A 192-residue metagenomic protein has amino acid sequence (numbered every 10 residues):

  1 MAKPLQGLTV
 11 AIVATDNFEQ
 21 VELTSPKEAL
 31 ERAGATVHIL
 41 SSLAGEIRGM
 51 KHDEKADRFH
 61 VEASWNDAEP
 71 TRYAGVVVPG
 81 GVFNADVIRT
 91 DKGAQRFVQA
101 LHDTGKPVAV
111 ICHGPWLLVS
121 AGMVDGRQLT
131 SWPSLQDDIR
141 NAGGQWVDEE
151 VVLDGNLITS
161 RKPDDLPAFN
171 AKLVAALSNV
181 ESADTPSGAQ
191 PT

Functional and structural regions predicted by a protein language model:
M1-T104, V108, L117-Q128, Q136-T192: Extended, subdomain-level signal for the structured scaffold at the beginning of enzyme domains
C112: Catalytic nucleophile serine of serine hydrolases, specifically the conserved "nucleophile elbow" pentapeptide
